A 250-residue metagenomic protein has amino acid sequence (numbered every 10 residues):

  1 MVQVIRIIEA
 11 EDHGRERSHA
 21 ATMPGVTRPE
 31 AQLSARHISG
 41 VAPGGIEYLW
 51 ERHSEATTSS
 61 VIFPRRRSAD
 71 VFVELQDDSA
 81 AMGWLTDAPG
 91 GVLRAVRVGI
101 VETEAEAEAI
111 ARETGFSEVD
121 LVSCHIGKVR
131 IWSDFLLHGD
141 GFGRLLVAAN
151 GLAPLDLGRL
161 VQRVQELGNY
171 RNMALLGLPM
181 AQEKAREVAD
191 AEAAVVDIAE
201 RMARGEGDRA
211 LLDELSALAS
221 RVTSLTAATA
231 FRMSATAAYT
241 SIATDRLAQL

Functional and structural regions predicted by a protein language model:
M1-R97: N-terminal pre-transmembrane cytosolic regions of membrane proteins
H13-E16, L157, D208, T240: Alpha-helix initiation and N-capping motif
A42-E47, K128-D134, T236: Short small/polar-residue motifs
E51, I62-S216: Extended alpha-helical interaction modules
E214-L250: Membrane-associated alpha-helical segments
